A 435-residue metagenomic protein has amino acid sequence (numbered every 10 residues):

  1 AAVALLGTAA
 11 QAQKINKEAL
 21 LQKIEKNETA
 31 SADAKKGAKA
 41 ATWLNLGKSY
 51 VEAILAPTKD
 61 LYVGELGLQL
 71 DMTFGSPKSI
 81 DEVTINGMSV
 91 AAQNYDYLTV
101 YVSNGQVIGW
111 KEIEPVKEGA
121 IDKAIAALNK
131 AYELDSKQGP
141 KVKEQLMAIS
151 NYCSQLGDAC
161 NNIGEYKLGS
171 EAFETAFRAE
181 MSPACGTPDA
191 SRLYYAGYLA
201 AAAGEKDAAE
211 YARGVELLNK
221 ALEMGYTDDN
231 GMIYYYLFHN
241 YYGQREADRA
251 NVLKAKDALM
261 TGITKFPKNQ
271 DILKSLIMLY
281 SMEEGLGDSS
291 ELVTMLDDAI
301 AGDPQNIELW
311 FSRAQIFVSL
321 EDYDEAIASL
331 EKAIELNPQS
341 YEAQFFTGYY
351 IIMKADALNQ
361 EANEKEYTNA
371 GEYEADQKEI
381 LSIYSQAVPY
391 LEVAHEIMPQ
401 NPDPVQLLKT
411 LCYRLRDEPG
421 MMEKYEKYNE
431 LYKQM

Functional and structural regions predicted by a protein language model:
K39, L46, A53, I149 (+8 more regions): Structural register within alpha-helical repeat arrays
K39, Q138, P183, D189 (+5 more regions): Residue-level recognition of tetratricopeptide repeat
T42, C185-G186, R192, G231-I233 (+4 more regions): TPR alpha-solenoid repeat register
S49-Q155, A159-I163, E180-P188, K206-A209 (+2 more regions): Short coil/linker segments at helix-helix boundaries
A131, A176, A221, T261-G262 (+3 more regions): Canonical positions in the second alpha-helix
L134, A179, M224, K265-F266 (+4 more regions): Structural marker of alpha-solenoid helical repeat scaffolds
